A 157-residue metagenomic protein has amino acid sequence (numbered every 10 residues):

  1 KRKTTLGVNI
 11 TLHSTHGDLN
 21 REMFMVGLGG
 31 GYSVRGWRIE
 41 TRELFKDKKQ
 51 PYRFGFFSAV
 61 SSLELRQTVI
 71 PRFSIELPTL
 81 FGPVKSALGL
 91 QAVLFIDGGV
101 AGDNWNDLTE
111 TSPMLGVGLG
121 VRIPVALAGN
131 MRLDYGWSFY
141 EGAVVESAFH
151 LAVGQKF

Functional and structural regions predicted by a protein language model:
K1-L90, L94, G102-D103, V145-S147 (+1 more regions): C-terminal outer-membrane beta-barrel translocator/porin domains of Gram-negative envelope proteins and their
D97: Short basic (Lys/Arg) and small-residue
N106-F157: C-terminal beta-signal and terminal closure region of outer-membrane beta-barrel proteins
